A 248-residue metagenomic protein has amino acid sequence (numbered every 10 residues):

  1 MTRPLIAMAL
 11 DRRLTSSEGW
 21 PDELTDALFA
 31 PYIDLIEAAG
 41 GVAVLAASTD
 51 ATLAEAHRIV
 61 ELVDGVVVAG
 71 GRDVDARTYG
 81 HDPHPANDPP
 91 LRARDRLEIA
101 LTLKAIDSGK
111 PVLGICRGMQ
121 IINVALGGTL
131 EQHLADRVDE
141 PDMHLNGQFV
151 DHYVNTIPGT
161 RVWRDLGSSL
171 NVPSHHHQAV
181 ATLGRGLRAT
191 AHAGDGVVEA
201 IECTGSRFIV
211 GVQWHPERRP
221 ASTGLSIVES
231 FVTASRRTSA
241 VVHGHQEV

Functional and structural regions predicted by a protein language model:
M1-P111, V124, E131, A135-W163 (+6 more regions): N-terminal beta1-alpha1 cap of cysteine-dependent amidohydrolase-like domains
G114, G118, N123, G127: Gly/Ala-rich beta-loop-alpha elbow adjacent to hydrolase catalytic centers
I209-W214: Active-site-proximal beta-strand elements of phosphoester/diester hydrolases
